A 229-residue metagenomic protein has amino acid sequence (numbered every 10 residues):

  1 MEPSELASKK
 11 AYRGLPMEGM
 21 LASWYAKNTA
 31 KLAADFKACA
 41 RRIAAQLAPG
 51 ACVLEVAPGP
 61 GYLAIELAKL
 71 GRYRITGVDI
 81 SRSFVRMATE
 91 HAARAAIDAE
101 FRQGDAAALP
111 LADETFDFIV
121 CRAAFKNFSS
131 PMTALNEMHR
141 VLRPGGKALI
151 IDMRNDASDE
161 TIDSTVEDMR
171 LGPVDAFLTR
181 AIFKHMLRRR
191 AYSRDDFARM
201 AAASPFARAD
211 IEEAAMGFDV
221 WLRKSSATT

Functional and structural regions predicted by a protein language model:
M1-A48, E66: Conserved class I S-adenosyl-L-methionine
L32, I151-S204, D210-E212, G217-V220: C-terminal alpha-helical "lid/dimerization" subdomain adjacent to the S-adenosyl-L-methionine
C52, G146-K147: Short glycine-centered segments of the SAM/dcSAM-binding site in methyltransferase folds
L54, P60-A108: Class I SAM-dependent methyltransferase SAM/SAH-binding core
V120: A conserved beta-strand element that flanks and buttresses the S-adenosyl-L-methionine
K126-N127: A short His-aromatic
M132-P144: A short glycine-rich, Lys/Arg-flanked "PGG" loop and its adjoining helix->strand segment in the class I
D219-T229: C-terminal lobe and adjacent flexible extensions of AdoMet/dcAdoMet transferase-like proteins
